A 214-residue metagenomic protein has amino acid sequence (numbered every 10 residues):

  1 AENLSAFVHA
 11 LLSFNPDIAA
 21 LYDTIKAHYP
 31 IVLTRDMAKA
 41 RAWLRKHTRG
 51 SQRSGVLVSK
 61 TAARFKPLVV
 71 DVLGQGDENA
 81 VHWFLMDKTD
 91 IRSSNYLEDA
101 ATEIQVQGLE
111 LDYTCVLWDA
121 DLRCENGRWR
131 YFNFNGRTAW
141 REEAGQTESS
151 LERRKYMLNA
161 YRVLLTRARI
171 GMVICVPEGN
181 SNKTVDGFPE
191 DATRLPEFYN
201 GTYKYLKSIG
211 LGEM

Functional and structural regions predicted by a protein language model:
A1-W129, L151: Conserved helicase/translocase motor-coupling segment
L11-A20, K204-M214: Short, Lys/Arg-enriched charge-dense amphipathic segments
Y96-E213: C-terminal accessory regions
